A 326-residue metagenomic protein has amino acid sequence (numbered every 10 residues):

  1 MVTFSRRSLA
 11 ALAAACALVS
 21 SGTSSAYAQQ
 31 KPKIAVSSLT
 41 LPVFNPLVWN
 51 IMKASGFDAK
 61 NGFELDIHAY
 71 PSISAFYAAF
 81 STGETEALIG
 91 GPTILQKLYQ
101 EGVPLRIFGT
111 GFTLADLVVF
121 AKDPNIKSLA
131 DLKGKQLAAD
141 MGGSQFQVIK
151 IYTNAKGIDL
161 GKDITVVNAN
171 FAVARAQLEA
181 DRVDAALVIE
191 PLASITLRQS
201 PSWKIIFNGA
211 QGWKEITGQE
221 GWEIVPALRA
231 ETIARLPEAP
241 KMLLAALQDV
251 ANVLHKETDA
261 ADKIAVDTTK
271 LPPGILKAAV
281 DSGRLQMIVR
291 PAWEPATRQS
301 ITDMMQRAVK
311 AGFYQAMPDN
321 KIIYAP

Functional and structural regions predicted by a protein language model:
F4-A11: N-terminal export leaders
A11, G134, R198: Phosphate-coordinating loops and pocket residues in cytosolic domains that bind phosphorylated ligands
L18-A26: C-terminal segment of classical bacterial N-terminal signal peptides
A28-G161, T165-N170, D184-E190, I206: Short, glycine-/small- and polar/acidic-enriched structural segments that line small-molecule recognition paths
A59-K60, A210-Q219, M287-A296: Short, solvent-exposed loop/beta-turn-alpha elements that line the ligand-binding surface or hinge of extracytoplasmic
T93, V167, A172-A265: Pocket-lining segment of extracytoplasmic ligand-binding domains
A234-F313: Secondary-structure end/capping motifs
Q315-P326: Hinge/cleft segment of the Venus flytrap/periplasmic-binding protein
